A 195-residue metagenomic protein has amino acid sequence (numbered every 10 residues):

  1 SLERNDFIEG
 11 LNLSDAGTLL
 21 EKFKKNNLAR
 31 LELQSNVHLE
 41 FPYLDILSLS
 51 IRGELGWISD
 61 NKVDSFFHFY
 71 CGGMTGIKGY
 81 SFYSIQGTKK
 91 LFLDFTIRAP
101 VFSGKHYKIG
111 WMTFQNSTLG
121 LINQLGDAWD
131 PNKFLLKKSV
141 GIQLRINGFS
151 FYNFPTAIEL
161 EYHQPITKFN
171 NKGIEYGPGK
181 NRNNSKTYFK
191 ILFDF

Functional and structural regions predicted by a protein language model:
S1-F195: C-terminal transmembrane beta-barrel domains of outer membrane proteins
